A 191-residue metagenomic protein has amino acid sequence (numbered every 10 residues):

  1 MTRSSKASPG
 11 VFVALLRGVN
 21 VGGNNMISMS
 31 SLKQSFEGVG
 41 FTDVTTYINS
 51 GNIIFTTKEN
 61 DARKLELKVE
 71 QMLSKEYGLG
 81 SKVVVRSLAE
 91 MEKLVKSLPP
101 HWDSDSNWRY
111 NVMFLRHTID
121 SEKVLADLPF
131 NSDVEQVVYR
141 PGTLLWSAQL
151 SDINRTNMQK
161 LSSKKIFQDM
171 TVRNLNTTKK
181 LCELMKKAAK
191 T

Functional and structural regions predicted by a protein language model:
R3-S50, I54-T191: Surface-exposed, charge/polar-rich loops and edge strands
